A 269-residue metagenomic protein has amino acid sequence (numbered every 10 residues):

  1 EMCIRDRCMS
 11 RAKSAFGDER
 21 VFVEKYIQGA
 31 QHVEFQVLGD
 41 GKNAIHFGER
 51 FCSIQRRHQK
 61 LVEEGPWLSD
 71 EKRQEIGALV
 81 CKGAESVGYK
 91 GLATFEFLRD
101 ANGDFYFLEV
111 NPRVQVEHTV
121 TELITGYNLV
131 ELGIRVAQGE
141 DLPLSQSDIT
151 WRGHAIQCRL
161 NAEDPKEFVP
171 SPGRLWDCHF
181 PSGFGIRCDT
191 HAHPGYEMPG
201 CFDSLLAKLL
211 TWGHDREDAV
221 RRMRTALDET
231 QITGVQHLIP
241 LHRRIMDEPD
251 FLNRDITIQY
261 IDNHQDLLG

Functional and structural regions predicted by a protein language model:
E1, R5-G269: ATP-dependent carboxylate activation and anion-phosphoryl transfer catalytic cores that bind Mg-ATP to form
